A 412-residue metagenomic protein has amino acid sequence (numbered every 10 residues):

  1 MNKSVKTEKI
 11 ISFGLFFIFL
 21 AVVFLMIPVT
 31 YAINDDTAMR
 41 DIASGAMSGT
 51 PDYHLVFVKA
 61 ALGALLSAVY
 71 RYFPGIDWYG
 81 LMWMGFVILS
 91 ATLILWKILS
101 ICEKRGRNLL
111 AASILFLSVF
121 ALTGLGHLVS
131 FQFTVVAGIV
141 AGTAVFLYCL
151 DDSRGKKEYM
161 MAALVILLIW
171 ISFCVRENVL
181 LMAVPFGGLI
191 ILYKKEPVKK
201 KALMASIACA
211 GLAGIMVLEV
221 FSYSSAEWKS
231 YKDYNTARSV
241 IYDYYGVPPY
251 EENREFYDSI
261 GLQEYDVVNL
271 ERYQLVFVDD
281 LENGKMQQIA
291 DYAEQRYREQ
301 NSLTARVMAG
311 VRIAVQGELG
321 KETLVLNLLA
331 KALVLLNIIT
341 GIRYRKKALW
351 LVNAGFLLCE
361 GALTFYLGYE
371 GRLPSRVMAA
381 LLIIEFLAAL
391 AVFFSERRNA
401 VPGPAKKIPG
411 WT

Functional and structural regions predicted by a protein language model:
M1-V22, K199-A210: Start-transfer (signal-anchor) and selected internal transmembrane alpha helices of multi-pass inner/ER membrane
D52-F86: Short hydrophobic/aromatic helix or loop-helix immediately within or flanking a transmembrane segment in polytopic
G85-R105, L335-R343: Transmembrane-helix motifs of polytopic, lipid-linked glycan transferases
G106-S113, F146-W170, K406-G410: Short hydrophobic alpha-helices at membrane interfaces in multi-pass membrane enzymes
F133-G138, L181-V184, L363, E370-F394: Hydrophobic/aromatic-rich transmembrane helices and adjacent perimembrane loops
M160-R176, G188, A208-V217: Membrane-interface alpha helices of multi-pass inner-membrane proteins
M182-A213: Perimembrane helix-loop-helix junctions
A226-R312: Membrane-proximal stem/loop segments at transmembrane-domain junctions that anchor or position
